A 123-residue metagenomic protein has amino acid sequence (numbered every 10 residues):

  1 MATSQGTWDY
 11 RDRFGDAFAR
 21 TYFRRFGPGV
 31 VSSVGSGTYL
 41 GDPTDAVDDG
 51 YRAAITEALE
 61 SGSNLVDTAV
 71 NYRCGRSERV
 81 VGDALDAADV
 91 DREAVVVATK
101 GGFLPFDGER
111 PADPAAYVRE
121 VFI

Functional and structural regions predicted by a protein language model:
M1-K100, P105: N-terminal binding-site loop/beta-alpha segment at the start of enzyme catalytic domains that lines or forms
D42-D45, A112-I123: Glycine/proline-rich, positively charged, aromatic-decorated active-site loop/lid region on the catalytic face
L104-P114: Active-site-proximal loop and beta-strand segments within enzyme catalytic domains
